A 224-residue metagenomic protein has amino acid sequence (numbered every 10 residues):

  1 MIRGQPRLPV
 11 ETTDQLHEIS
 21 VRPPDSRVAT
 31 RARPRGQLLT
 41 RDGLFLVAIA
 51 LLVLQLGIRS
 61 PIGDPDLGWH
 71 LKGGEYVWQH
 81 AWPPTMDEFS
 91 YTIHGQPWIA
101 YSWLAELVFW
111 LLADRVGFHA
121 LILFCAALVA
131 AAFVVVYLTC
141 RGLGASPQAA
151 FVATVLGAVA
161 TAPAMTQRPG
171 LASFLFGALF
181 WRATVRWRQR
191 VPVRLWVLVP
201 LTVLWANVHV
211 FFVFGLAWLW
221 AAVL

Functional and structural regions predicted by a protein language model:
M1-Q55: Start-transfer (signal-anchor) and selected internal transmembrane alpha helices of multi-pass inner/ER membrane
I49, V134-V159: Transmembrane-helix signature of polytopic, membrane-embedded enzymes that assemble or transfer cell-envelope glycans
V53, A158-T161, L195-V210, F214: Membrane-interface alpha helices of multi-pass inner-membrane proteins
E75-Q96, L104: Extracytosolic helix-loop segments that constitute the early lumenal/periplasmic catalytic or substrate-binding loops
W103-L107, D114-A131: Loop-to-helix entry region of an early transmembrane alpha helix in multi-pass inner-membrane enzymes
M165-A172: Short acidic/glycine- and proline-prone juxtamembrane loop motifs at membrane-interface regions of multi-pass membrane
A178-L195: Membrane-interface transmembrane helices that cradle and orient dolichyl/undecaprenyl
G215-L224: Perimembrane helix-loop-helix junctions
